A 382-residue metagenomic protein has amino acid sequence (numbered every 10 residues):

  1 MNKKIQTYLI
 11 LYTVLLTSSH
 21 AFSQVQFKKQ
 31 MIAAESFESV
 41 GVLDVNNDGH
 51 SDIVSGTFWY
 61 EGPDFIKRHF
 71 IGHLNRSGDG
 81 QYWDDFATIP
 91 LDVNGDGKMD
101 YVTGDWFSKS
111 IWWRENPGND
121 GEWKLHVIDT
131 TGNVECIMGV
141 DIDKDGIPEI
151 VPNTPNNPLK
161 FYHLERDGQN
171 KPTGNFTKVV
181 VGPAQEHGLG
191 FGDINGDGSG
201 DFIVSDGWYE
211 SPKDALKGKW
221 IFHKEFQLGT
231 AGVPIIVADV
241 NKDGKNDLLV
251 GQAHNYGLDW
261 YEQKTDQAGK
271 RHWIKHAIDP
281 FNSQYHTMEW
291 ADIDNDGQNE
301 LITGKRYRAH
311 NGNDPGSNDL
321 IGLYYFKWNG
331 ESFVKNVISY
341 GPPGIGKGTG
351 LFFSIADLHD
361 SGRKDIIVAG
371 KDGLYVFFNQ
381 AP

Functional and structural regions predicted by a protein language model:
M1-Q24: Bacterial Sec-dependent N-terminal signal peptides
S23-P382: Beta-propeller-forming repeat regions
